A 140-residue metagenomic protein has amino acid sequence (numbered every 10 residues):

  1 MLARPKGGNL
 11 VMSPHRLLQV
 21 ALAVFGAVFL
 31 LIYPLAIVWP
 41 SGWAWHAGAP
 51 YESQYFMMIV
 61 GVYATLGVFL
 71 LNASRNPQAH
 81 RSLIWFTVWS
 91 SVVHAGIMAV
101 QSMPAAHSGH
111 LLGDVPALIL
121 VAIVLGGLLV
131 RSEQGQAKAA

Functional and structural regions predicted by a protein language model:
M1-V11: Short, Lys/Arg-enriched N-terminal segments with co-localized hydrophobic residues within the first ~10-30 amino acids
H15-Q54: Membrane-helix boundary elements
L17, G42-E52, A73-S82, M103-A105: Short juxtamembrane and helix-loop transition motifs at transmembrane-helix boundaries in membrane proteins
L18-V28, I59-V62, L83-S90, D114-V121: Hydrophobic alpha-helical transmembrane segments of polytopic
A27-L35, E52-R75, F86-A99: Core segments of alpha-helical transmembrane spans in multipass integral membrane proteins
H46-Q54, W85, H107-A117: Non-cytosolic membrane-interface motifs at loop->transmembrane helix junctions
G96-D114, V130-R131: Membrane-helix boundary connector in multi-pass membrane proteins
I119-A140: Membrane-water interface at the C-terminal end of transmembrane alpha helices
